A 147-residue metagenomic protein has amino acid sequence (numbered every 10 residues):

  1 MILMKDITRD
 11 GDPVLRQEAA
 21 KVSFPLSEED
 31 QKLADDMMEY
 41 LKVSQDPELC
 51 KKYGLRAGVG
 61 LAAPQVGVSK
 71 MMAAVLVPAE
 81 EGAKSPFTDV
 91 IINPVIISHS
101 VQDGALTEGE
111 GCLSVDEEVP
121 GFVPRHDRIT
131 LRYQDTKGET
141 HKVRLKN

Functional and structural regions predicted by a protein language model:
M1-N147: Positively charged
